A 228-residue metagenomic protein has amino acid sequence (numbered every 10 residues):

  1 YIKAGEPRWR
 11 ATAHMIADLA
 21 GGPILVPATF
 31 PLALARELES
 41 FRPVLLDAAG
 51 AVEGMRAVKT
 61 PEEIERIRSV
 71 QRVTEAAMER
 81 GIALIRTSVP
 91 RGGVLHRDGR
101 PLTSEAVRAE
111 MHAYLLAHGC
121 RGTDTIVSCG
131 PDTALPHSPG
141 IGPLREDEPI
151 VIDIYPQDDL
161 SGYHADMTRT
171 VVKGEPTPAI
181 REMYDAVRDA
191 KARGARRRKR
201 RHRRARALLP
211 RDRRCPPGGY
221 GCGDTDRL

Functional and structural regions predicted by a protein language model:
Y1-L228: Active-site neighborhoods and metal-handling regions in enzymes and metal-associated proteins
